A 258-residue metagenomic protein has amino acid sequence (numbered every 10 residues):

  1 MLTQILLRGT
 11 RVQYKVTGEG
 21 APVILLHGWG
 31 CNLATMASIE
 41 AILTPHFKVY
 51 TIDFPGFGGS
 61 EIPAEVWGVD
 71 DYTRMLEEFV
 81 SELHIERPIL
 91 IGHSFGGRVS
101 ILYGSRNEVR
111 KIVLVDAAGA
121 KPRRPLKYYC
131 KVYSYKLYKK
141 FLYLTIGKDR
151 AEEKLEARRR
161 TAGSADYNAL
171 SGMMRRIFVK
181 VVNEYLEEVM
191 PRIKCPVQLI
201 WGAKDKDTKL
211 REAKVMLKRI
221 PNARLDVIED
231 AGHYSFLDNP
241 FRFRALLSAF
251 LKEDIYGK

Functional and structural regions predicted by a protein language model:
M1-V23, T44-F47, I85-E86, R110 (+2 more regions): Alpha/beta-hydrolase fold catalytic core
L7, T51-I91, A245: Active-site loop/oxyanion-hole signature of alpha/beta-hydrolase fold enzymes
K15-G59: Conserved HGGG/HGGXW glycine-rich cap/lid loop of the alpha/beta-hydrolase fold
R98-S105, V109-L144: Flexible "cap/lid" loop of the alpha/beta hydrolase fold
L114, P125-L126, K140-C195: Conserved alpha/beta-hydrolase catalytic His-Asp/Glu region
I193, L199-W201, D205: Short beta-strand/loop motif that positions the catalytic acidic residue of the alpha/beta-hydrolase fold
K206-E212: Conserved alpha/beta-hydrolase "acid-adjacent" motif
A231-P240, R244: Catalytic histidine-centered segment of alpha/beta-hydrolase-like enzymes
